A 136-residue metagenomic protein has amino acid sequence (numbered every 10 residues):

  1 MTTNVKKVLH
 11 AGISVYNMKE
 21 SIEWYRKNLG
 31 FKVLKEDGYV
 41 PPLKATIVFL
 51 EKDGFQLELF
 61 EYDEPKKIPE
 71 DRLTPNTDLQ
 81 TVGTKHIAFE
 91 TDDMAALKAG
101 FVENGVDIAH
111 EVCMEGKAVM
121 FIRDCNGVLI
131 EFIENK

Functional and structural regions predicted by a protein language model:
M1-E20, T84-I87, K136: N-terminal beta-strand motif that seeds the catalytic metal site of vicinal oxygen chelate
M1-N4, V48-F49, F89, A95-K136: Vicinal oxygen chelate
S14-Q56, E103: Core segments of cupin and vicinal oxygen chelate
Y39, Y62, I133-N135: Residue-level structural signal for beta-strand termini and adjacent loop
Q56, D63-K66: Active-site/binding-pocket entry motifs
L59-Y62, T77: Helix-adjacent hinge/juxtasegments
R72-D78: Short, P/G- and charge-enriched loop/turn segments at secondary-structure junctions
Q80-G83, I87-F89, M94: Mid-chain, well-packed structural core segment of small domains
